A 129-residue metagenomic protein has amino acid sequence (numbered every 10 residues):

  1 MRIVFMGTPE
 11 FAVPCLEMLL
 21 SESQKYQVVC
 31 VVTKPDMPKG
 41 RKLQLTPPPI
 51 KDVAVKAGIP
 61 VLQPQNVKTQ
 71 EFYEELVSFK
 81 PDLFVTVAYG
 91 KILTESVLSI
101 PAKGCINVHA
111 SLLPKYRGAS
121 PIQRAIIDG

Functional and structural regions predicted by a protein language model:
M1-G129: One-carbon transfer enzymes
